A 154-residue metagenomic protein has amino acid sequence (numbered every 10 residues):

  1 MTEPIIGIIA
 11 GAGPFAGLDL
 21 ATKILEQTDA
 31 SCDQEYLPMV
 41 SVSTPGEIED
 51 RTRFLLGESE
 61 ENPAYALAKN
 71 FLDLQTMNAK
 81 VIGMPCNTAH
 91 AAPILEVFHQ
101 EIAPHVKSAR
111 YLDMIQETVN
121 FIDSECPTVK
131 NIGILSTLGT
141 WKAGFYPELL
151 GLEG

Functional and structural regions predicted by a protein language model:
M1-G154: Non-catalytic structural scaffold of enzyme domains
